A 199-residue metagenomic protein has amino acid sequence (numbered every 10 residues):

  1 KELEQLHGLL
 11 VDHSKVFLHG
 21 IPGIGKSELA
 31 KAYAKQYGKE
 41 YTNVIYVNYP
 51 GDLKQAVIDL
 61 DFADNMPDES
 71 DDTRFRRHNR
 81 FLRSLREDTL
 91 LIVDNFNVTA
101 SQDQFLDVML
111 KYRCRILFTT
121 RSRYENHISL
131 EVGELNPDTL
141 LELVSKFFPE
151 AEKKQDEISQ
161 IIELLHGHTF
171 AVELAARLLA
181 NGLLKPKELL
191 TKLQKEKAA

Functional and structural regions predicted by a protein language model:
K1, Y37, Y41, F148 (+1 more regions): Active-site catalytic pocket residues across diverse enzymes, especially alpha/beta-hydrolases
E4-L9, H13-R86: Post-nucleotide-binding-loop coupling segment downstream of the phosphate-binding loop, primarily in RecA-like P-loop
S14-L18, T89-V93, I116: Generic beta-sheet signal
E28, Q55, D59-D61, V108-L174 (+2 more regions): Alpha-helical sensor/transducer elements of the RecA-like P-loop NTPase core
N48, V93, T120-R121: Short beta-strand/turn micro-motifs composed of small residues that flank or help shape donor/cofactor-binding pockets
F81-S101: Conserved P-loop NTPase "ATPase switch" module shared by AAA+ and STAND
F96-L106, N126-I128: Conserved ATPase-coupling elements of RecA-like P-loop NTPase cores
E173-A199: Loop-to-helix "switch" segment enriched in basic and acidic residues adjacent to catalytic/ligand pockets
